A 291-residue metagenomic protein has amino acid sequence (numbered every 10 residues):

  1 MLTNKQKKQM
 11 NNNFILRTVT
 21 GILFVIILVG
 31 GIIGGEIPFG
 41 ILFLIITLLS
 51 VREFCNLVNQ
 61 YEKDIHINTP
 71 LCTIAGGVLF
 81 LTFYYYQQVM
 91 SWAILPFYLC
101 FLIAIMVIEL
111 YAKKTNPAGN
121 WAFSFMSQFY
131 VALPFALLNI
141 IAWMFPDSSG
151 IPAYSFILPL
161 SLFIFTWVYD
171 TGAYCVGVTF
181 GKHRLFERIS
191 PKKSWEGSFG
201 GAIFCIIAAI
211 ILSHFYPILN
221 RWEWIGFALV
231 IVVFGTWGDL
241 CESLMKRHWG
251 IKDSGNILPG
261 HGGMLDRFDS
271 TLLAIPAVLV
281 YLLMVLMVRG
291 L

Functional and structural regions predicted by a protein language model:
L2-V230: Membrane-embedded alpha-helical bundles of polytopic integral membrane proteins
E242: Acidic, glycine-rich loop-and-beta core segments that form the ion-binding/anion-interacting portion of active sites
H248-T271: Interfacial loop-to-transmembrane junctions
A274-I275: C-terminal-most transmembrane helix of multi-pass membrane proteins
V280-L291: Juxtamembrane boundary at the C-terminal end of a transmembrane helix
